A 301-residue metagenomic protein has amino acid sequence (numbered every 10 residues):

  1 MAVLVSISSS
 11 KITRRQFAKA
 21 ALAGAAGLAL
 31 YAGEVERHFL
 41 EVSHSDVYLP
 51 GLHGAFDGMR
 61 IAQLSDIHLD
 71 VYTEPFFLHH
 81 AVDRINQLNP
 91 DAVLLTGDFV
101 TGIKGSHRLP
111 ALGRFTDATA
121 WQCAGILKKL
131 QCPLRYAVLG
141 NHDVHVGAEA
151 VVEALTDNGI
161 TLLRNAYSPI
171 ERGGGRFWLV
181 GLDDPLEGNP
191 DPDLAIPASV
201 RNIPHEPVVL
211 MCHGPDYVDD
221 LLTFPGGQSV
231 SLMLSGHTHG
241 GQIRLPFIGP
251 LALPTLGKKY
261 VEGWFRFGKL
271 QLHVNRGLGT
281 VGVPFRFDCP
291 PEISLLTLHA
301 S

Functional and structural regions predicted by a protein language model:
M1-I12: N-terminal secretory signal peptides
I12-L22: N-terminal export leaders
E36-L88, G105-S106: N-terminal signal-anchor transmembrane helix
L49-I61, S168-L179, P207, R266-Q271: Beta-strand-turn-beta hairpins that frame and shape the catalytic cleft of phosphate-ester-processing enzymes
L64-S65, V93-G97, R135-N141, L163-N165 (+3 more regions): Active-site neighborhood of phospho(di)ester-bond hydrolases with catalytic His/Asp-centered motifs
T73, F77-E171: Core catalytic region of metal-dependent phosphoesterases/phosphodiesterases, especially metallo-beta-lactamase-like
E153, D157-T161, A166, R172-D220 (+2 more regions): Binuclear metal-dependent hydrolase catalytic cores centered on His/Asp/Glu-rich metal-binding motifs
P215-S294: Conserved beta-sheet core of the metallophosphoesterase superfamily
